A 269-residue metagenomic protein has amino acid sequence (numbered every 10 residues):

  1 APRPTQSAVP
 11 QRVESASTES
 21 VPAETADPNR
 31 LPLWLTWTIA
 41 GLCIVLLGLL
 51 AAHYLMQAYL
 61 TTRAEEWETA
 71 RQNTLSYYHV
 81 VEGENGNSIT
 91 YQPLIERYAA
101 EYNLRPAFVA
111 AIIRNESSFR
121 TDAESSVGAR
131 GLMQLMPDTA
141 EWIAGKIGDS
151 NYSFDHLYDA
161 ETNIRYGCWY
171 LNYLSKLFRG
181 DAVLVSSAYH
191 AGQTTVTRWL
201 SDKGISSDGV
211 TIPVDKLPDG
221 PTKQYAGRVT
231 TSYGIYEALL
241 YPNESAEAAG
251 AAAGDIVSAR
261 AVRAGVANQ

Functional and structural regions predicted by a protein language model:
A1-V21: N-terminal targeting leaders characterized by basic, low-complexity, disordered sequences that direct proteins
P2, Q11, N29, A259-V262: Short, intrinsically disordered low-complexity segments
T5, D27-R30, L60, G192: Intrinsically disordered, low-complexity regions enriched in Ser/Pro/Gly/Gln/His and often acidic
A16-S17, V21-P22, C43, G48: Extracellular cell-wall/glycan-interacting regions and their flexible linkers
P22-L35: Short, Lys/Arg-rich cytosolic juxtamembrane segment immediately N-terminal
W37-Y54: Hydrophobic membrane-insertion alpha-helices, especially the h-region of bacterial N-terminal signal peptides
M56-Q269: Catalytic glycan-binding domains that act on GlcNAc-containing polysaccharides
